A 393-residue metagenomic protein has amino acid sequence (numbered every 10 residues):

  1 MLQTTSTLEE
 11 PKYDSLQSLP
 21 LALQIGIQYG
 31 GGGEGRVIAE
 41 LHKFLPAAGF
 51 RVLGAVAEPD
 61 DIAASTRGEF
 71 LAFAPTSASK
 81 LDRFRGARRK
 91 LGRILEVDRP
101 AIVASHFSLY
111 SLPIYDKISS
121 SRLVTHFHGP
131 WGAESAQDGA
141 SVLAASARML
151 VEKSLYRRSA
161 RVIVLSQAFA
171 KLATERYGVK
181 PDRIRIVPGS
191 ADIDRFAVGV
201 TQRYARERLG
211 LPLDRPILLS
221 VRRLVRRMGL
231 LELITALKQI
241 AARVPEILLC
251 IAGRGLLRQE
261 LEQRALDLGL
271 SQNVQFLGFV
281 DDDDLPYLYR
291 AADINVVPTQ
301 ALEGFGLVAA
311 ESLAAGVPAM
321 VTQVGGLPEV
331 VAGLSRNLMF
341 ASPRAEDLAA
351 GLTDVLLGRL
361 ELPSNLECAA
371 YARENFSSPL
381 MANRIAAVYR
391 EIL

Functional and structural regions predicted by a protein language model:
E9, A197-L211, L366: A short helix/loop element that forms part of the nucleotide-sugar donor recognition site in Leloir-type
S105-Y110, F127-H128: Short His-centered aromatic/hydrophobic patch
L143-V164: Membrane-proximal helix-turn-helix segments that form the acceptor-binding/catalytic region of lipid-linked
A168, S190: Carbohydrate-associated surface elements
P212-M228, I234-L237: Conserved donor-binding/catalytic core segment of Leloir-type glycosyltransferases
F279-V280, Y287-A292: Short alpha-helical donor nucleotide-sugar binding micro-motif in glycosyltransferases
P318-V321: Short hydrophobic beta-strand element within catalytic cores of glycosyltransferases and related nucleotide-activated
G333-E346, D354-L360: Conserved acidic donor-binding segment of nucleotide-sugar-dependent glycosyltransferases
